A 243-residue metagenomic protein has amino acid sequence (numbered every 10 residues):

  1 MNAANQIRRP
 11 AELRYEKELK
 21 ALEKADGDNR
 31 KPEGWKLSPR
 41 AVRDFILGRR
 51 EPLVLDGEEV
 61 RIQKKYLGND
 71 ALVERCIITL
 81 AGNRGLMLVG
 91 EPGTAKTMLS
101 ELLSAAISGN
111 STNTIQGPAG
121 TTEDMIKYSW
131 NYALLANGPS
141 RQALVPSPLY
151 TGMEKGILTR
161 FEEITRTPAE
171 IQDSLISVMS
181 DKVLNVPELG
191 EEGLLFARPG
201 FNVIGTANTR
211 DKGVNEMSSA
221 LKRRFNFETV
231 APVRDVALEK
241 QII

Functional and structural regions predicted by a protein language model:
N2-I243: AAA+ P-loop NTPase catalytic core and its hallmark functional loops
